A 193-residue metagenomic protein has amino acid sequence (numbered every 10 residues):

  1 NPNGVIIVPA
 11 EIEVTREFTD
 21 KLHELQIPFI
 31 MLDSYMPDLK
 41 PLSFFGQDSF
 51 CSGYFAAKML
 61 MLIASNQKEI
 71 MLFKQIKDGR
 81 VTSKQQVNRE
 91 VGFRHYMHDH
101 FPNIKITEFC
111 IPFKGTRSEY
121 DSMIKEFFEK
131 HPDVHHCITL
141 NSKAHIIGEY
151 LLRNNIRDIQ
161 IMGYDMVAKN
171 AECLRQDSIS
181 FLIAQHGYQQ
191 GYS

Functional and structural regions predicted by a protein language model:
N1, M71-L72, R94-R117: Short beta-strand elements in bilobed, periplasmic/extracellular small-molecule ligand-binding domains
N3-H23, T107-K169: Hydrophobic alpha-helical
E17-C51, V167-R175, I179: Flexible loop/hinge segments that line or gate small-molecule binding clefts
F45-M71, Y120, H186-S193: Hydrophobic alpha-helical segments within soluble ligand-binding/sensing domains
A57-H100: An alpha-beta-alpha
N154-S193: Flexible loop/turn connectors
